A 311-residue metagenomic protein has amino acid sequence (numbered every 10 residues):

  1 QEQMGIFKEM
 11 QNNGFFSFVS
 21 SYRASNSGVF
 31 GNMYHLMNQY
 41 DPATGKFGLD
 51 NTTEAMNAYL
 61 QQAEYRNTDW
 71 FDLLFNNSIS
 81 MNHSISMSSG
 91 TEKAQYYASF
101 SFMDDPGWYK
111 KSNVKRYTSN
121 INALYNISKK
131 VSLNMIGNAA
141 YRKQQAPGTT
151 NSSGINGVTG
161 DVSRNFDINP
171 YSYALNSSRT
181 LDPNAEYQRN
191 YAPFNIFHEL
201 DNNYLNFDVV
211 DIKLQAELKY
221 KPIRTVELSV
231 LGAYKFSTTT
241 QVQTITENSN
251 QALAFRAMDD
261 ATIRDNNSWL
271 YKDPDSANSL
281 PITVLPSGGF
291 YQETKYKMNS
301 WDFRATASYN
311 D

Functional and structural regions predicted by a protein language model:
Q1-N67, G107-V114, T118, N122-D211 (+2 more regions): Surface-exposed loop/interface segments of Gram-negative outer-membrane beta-barrel transport/assembly proteins
W70-D72: Surface-exposed cleft-lining segments at the edges of enzyme active sites
L74-S78: Short Gly/Pro-enriched turn/cap motifs at secondary-structure boundaries
S80, T91-E92, N126-K130, K221-I223: Outer-membrane beta-barrel channels and translocator barrels
S84-S88, S99, N122, Q215-E217 (+1 more regions): Outer-membrane beta-barrel architecture
S89-K93, F102: A generic beta-sheet turn/junction motif
F100-P106: Transmembrane beta-strand segments that form the barrel wall of outer-membrane beta-barrel proteins
Y125, E217-P222, V226, V230: Conserved catalytic-core segments centered on acid/base and nucleophilic motifs
